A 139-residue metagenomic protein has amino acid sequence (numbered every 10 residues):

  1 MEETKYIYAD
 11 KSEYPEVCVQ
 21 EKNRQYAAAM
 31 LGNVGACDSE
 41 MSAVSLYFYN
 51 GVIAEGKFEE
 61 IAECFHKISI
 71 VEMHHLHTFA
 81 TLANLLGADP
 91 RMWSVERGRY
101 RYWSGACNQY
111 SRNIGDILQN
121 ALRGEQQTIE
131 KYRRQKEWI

Functional and structural regions predicted by a protein language model:
M1-I139: Non-heme di-metal
